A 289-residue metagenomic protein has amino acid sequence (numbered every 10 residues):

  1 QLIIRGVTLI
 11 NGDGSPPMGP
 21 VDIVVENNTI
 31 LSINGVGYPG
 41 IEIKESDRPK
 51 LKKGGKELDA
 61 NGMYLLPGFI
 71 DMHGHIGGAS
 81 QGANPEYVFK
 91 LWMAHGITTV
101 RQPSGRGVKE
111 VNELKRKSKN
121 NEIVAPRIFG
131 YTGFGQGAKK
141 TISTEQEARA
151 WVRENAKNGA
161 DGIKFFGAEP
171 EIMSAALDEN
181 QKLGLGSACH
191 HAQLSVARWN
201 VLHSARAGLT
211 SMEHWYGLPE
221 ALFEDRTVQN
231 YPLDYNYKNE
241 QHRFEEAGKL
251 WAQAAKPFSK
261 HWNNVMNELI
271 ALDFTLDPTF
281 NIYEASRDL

Functional and structural regions predicted by a protein language model:
G6, M63, F69-G77, H190 (+2 more regions): Histidine-centered divalent metal-coordination motifs
L9, S15-L66: Histidine-rich, glycine-flanked metal-binding segment
R48-K50, G55, M63-E122, K140-Q146 (+1 more regions): Metal-associated gating/positioning segment near the N- to mid-region
V88-K109, A125-G135, A156-A168, L177 (+4 more regions): Divalent metal-dependent hydrolysis catalytic cores, especially in the metallo-beta-lactamase
W92, E154-N155, A176, N180 (+2 more regions): Generic structural signal for hydrophobic
G107-L114, G167-Q181, L222-L233: Active-site-adjacent beta->alpha loops and helix N-cap segments on the catalytic face of soluble alpha/beta enzymes
A138, W151-D161, L218-L289: Active-site neighborhoods of metal-dependent hydrolases
T144, D161-S204, E213, F258-K260 (+1 more regions): Divalent metal-binding pocket/active-site signature
